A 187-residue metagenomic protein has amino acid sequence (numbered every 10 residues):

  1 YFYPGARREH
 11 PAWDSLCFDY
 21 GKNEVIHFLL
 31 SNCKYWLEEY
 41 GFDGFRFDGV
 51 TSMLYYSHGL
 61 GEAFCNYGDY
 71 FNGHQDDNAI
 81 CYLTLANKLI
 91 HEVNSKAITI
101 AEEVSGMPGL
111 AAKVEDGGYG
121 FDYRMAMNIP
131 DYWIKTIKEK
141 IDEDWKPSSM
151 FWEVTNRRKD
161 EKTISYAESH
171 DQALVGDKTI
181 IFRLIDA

Functional and structural regions predicted by a protein language model:
Y1-Q75: Substrate-binding/active-site clefts of carbohydrate-active enzymes
G41-D43, H58-A187: Conserved alpha/beta catalytic core and glycan-binding cleft of carbohydrate-active enzymes
